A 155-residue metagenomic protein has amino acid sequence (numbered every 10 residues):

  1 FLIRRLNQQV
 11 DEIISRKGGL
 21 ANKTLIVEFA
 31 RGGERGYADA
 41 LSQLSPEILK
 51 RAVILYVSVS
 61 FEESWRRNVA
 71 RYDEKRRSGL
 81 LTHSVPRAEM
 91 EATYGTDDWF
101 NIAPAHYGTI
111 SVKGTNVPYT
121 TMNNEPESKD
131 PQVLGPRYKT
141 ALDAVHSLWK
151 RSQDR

Functional and structural regions predicted by a protein language model:
F1-L49: Glycine-rich phosphate-binding loop used to anchor ATP phosphates in small-molecule kinases, encompassing both
T24, A52, Y119: Hydrophobic anchor at the start of a short beta-strand that flanks the dinucleotide cofactor-binding loop
V27-A30, E47-A70: Conserved phosphate-donor/acceptor-positioning beta-strand/loop module used by diverse small-molecule
A38-S42, V53-S58, G79-V85: Short, exposed beta-strand "edge-strand" segments with a Pro/Gly-rich flavor and a Y/T-containing core
P46, E62-R155: Conserved GTP-binding G-domain of TRAFAC-class P-loop NTPases and closely related GTPase folds
